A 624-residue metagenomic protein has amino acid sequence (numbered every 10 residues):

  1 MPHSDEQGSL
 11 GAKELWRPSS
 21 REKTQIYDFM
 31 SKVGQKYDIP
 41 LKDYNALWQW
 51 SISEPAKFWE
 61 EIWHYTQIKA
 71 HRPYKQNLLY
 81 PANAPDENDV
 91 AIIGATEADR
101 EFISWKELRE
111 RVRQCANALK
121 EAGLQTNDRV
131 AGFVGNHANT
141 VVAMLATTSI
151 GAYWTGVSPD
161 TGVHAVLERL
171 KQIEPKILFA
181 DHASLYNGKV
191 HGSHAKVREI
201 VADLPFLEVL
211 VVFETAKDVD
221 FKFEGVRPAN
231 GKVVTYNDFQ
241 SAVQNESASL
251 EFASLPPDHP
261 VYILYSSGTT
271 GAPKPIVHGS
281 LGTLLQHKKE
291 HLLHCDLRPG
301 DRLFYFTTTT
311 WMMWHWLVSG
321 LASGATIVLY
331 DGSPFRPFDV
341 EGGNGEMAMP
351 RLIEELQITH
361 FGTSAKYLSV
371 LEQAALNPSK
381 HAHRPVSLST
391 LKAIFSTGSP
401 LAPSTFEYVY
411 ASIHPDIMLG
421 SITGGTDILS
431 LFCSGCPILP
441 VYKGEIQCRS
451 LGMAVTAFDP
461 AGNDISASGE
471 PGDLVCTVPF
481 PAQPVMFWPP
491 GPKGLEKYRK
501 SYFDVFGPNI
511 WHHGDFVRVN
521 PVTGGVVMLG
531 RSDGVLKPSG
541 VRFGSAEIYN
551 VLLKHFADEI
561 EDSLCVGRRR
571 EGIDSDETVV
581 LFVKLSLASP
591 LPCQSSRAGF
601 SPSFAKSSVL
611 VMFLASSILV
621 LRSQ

Functional and structural regions predicted by a protein language model:
N45-W50, A91-L145, G162-L167, K232-S241 (+2 more regions): Conserved AMP-binding/adenylate-forming core of the ANL superfamily
N88-V90, V212, R227-Y265, A272 (+3 more regions): Conserved pre-ATP/AMP-binding loop-to-beta segment of ANL
G132, V157, T161-H182, V197 (+5 more regions): AMP-binding/adenylate-forming catalytic core of the ANL superfamily
S149-D238, S364-A365: Structural core segment of the AMP-binding/adenylate-forming
V209-E214, K606-Q624: AMP-binding/adenylate-forming catalytic domain of the ANL superfamily
G282-R302, T310-T359, V370, A374-L376: Conserved AMP-binding/adenylation subdomain of ANL enzymes
P299, S323-A325, T359-G362, E372-V441 (+2 more regions): Gly/Ser/Thr-rich phosphate-binding loop
S450, N463-D504, V541-G544: Conserved ATP/PPi-binding loop(s) of AMP-dependent carboxylate-activating enzymes
